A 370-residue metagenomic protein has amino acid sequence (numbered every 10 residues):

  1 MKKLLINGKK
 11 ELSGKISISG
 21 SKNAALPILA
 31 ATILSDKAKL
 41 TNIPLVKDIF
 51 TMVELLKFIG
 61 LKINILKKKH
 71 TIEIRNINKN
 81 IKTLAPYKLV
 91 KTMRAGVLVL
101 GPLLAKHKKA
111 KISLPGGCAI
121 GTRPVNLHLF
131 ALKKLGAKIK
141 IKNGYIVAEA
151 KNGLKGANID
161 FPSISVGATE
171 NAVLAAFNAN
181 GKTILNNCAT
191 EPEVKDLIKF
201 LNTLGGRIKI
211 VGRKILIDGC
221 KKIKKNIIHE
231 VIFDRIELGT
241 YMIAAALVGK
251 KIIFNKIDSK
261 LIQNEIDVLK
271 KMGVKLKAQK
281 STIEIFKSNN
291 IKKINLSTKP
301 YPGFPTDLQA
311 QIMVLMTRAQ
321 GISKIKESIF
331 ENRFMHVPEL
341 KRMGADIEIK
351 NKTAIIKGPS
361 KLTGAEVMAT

Functional and structural regions predicted by a protein language model:
M1-T370: Short, structured segments at the rim of ligand-binding sites
